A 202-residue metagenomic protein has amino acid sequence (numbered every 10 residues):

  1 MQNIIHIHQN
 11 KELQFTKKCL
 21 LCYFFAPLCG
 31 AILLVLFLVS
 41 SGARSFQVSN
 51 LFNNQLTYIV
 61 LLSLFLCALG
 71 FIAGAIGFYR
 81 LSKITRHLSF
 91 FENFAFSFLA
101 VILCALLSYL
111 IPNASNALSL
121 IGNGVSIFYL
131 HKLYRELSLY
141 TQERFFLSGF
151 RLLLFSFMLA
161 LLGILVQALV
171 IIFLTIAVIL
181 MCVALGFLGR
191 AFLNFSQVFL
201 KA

Functional and structural regions predicted by a protein language model:
M1-V39, L69-L106, L118-L162, L180-A202: Membrane-interface extramembranous regions at the lipid-water interface
T16, V48-V60: Membrane-interface segments at the starts/ends of alpha-helical transmembrane spans
S41-Q47: Short, hydrophobic transmembrane alpha-helix segments
N54-Q55, L88, I111, R144: Juxtamembrane/transmembrane-helix boundary motifs in multi-pass membrane proteins
Q55-L62, I172-I176: Hydrophobic alpha-helical transmembrane segments
L61-L64, A117-L120, V178: Hydrophobic alpha-helical transmembrane segments of multi-pass small-molecule transporters/permeases
S108-N116: Predominantly extracellular/secreted and cell-surface proteins with exposed, flexible low-complexity segments
N113-A114, I164-V183: Extracellular/periplasmic helix-loop-helix junctions in multi-pass membrane proteins
